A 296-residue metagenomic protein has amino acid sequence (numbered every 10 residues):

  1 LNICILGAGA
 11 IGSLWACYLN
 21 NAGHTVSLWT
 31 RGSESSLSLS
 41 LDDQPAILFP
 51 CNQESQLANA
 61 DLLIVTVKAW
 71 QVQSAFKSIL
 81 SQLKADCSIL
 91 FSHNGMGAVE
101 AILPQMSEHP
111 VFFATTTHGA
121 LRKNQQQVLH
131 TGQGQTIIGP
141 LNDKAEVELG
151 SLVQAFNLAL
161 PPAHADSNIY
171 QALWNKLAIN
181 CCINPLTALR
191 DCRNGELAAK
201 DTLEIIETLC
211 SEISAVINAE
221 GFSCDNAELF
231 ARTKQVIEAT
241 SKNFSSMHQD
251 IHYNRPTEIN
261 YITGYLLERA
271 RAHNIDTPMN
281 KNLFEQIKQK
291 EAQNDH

Functional and structural regions predicted by a protein language model:
L1-F49: NAD(P)+-binding Rossmann beta1-loop-alpha1 motif at the extreme N-terminus of oxidoreductases
W15, Q44-Q127: Rossmann-like NAD(P)(H) cofactor-binding subdomain of soluble oxidoreductases
H24, P161, F222: Short phosphate-binding/catalytic loops that engage adenosine nucleotides
L28-R31, I138, L267: Short internal beta-strands
S92, A98-A172: Rossmann-fold dinucleotide-binding core
Y170-N194, A198-S214: Active-site-proximal catalytic alpha-helix in oxidoreductases
E207, S211-H296: NAD(P)-dependent Rossmann-like dehydrogenase/reductase catalytic/cofactor-binding core
